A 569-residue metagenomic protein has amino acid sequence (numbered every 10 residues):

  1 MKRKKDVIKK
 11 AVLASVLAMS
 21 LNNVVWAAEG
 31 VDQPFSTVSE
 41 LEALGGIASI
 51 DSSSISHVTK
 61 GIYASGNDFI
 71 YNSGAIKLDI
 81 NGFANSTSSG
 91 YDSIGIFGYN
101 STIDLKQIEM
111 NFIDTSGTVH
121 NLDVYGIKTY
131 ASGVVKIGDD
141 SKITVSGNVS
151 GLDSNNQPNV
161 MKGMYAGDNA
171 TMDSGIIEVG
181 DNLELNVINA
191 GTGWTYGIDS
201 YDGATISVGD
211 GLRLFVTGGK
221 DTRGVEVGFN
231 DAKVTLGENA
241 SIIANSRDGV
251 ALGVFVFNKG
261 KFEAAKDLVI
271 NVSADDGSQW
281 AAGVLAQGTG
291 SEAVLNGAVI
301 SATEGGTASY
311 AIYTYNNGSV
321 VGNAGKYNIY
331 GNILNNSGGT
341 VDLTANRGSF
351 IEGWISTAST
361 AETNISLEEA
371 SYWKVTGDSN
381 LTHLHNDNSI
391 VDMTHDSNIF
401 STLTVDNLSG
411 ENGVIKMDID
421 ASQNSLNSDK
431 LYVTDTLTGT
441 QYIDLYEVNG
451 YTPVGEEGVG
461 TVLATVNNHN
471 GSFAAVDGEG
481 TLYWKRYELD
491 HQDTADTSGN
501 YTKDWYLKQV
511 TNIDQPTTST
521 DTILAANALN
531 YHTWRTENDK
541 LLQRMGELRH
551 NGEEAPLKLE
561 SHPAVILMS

Functional and structural regions predicted by a protein language model:
M1-A27: Gram-negative bacterial Sec-dependent N-terminal signal peptides
G30-S39, A43-T59, F69-D92, T102-V124 (+12 more regions): Beta-strand-rich solenoid/repeat architectures in extracellular/passenger domains of polysaccharide-targeting enzymes
G66-D68, G98-S101, S132-G133, S174 (+10 more regions): Parallel beta-helix/beta-solenoid
D168-D173, V227-F229, V256-N258, D420-Y432: Short aromatic-glycine motifs in intrinsically disordered, low-complexity regions
G290, G297, A302-T440, Y446 (+1 more regions): Extracellular beta-solenoid/beta-roll
I513-S569: Outer membrane beta-barrel translocator domains of Type V secretion systems
